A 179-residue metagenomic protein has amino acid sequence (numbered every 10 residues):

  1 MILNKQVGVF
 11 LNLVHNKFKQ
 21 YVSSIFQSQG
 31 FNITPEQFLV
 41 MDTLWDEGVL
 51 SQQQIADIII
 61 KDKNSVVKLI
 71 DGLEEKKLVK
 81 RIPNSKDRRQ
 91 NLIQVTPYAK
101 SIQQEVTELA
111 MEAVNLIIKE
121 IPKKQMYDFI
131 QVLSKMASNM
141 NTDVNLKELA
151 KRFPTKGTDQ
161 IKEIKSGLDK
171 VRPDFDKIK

Functional and structural regions predicted by a protein language model:
M1-Q29, G167, V171-K179: N-terminal leader segment of winged-helix/HTH proteins
F10, Y21, L39-D42, S101 (+1 more regions): Pre-recognition alpha-helix immediately N-terminal to the DNA-recognition helix within helix-turn-helix or winged-helix
N16, Q20-S65: N-terminal helix-turn-helix DNA-binding core of bacterial DNA-binding proteins
M41, I55, I70-K76: Basic amphipathic alpha-helical segments that dock to polyanions
D57, K68, Q131: DNA-binding alpha-helical recognition surfaces that contact promoter or target DNA
D71-K135: Charged, amphipathic alpha-helical coiled-coil/dimerization segments
K124-K179: C-terminal regulatory/oligomerization modules of transcriptional regulators
